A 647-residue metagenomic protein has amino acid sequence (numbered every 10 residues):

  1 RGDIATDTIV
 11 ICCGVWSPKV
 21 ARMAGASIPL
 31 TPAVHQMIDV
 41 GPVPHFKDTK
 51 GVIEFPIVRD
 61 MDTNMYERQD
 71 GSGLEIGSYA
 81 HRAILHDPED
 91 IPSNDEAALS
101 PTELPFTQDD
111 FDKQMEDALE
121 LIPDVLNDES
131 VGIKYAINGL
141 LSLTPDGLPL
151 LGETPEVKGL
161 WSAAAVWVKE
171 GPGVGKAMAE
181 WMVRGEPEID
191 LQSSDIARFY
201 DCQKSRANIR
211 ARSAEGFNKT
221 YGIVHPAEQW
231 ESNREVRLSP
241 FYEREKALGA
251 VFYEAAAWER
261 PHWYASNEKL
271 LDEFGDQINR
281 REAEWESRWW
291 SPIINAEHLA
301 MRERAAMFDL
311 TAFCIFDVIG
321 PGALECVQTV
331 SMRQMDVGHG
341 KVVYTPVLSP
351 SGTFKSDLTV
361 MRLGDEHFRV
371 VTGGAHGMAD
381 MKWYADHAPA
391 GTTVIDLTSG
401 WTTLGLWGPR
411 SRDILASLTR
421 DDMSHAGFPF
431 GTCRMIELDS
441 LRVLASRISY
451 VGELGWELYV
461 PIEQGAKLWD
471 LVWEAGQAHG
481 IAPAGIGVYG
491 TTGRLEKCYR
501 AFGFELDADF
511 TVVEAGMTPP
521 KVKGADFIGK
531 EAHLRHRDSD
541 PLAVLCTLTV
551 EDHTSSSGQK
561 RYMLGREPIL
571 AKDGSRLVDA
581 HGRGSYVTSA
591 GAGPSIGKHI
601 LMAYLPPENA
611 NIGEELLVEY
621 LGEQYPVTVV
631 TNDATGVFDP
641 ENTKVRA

Functional and structural regions predicted by a protein language model:
R1-P105, D112-D117, L121-E129, A207-Q229 (+2 more regions): Flavin-dependent oxidoreductases
S27-T31, P187-L191, F252: A short alpha-helix-loop-beta-strand transition element characteristic of N-terminal alpha/beta dinucleotide-binding
D62, G71, A97, P101-N233: C-terminal catalytic lobe of FAD-dependent flavoproteins
P145-D146, A296-E303, V347-D357, A388-A390 (+2 more regions): Short amphipathic beta-strand starts and helix->beta connectors
R198-T345: Acidic, proline/glycine-enriched N-terminal capping motif
P226-E254, R260-H262, W289, L363-A647: Conserved, structured C-terminal
P321-S356, P409-L441: Internal amphipathic helical hairpin motif
T329, R333-A390: Well-ordered mid-protein domain cores that form the structural environment of catalytic cofactors
